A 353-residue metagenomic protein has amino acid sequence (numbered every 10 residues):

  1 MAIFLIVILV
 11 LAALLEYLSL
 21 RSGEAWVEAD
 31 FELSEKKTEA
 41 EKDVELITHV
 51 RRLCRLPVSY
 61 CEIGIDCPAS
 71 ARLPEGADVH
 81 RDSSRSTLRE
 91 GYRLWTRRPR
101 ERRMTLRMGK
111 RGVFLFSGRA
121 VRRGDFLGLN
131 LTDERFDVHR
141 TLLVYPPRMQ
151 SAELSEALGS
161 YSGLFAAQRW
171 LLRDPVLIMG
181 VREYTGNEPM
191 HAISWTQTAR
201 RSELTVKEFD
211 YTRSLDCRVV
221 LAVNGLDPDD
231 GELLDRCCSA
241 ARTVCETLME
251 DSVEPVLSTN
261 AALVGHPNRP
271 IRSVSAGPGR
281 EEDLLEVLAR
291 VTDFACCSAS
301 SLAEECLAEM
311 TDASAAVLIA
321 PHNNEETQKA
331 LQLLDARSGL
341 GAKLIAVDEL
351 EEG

Functional and structural regions predicted by a protein language model:
M1-V27, E45-I47, P278, E282-G353: Von Willebrand factor type A / integrin I
L11-N268: An amphipathic, basic-hydrophobic helix/alpha-beta surface used to engage anionic, phosphate-rich ligands or surfaces
F209-Y211, T247-M249, S275-G279, L307-E309: Short, conserved, surface-exposed binding loops centered on an aromatic residue
P228, E232-L233, S273-A276, A289-F294: Short, contiguous acidic/charged loop-to-helix segments that flank catalytic cores in large enzymes
N260-V287: Short beta-strand-loop
